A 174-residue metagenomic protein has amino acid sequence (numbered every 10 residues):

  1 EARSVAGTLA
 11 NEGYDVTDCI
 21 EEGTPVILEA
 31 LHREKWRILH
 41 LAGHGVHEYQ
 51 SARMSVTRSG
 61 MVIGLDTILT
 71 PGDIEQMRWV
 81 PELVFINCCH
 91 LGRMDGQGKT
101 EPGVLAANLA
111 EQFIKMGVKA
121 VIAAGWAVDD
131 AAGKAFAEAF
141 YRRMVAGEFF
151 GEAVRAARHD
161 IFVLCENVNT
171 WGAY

Functional and structural regions predicted by a protein language model:
E1-V56, I86, T100, V104-N108 (+1 more regions): A domain-level signal for caspase-like cysteine endopeptidase catalytic cores and their zymogen-processing architecture
E12, T57, V80, M116-G117: Short, structured coil segments at secondary-structure junctions
E29, V56-V80, V128-A131, A135-Y174: Caspase-like cysteine protease fold
W36-R37, E82, K119: Conserved acidic residues
G45-W79, L91-V104: A short, glycine/acidic-enriched catalytic loop
C89-L91, A127-V128: Acidic, glycine-rich active-site loops and adjacent beta-strand->loop/helix elements that engage anionic groups
A106-V121: Conserved short secondary-structure transition element at the edge of the structured enzyme core that lines
K119-A131: Short acidic/histidine-rich active-site segments
